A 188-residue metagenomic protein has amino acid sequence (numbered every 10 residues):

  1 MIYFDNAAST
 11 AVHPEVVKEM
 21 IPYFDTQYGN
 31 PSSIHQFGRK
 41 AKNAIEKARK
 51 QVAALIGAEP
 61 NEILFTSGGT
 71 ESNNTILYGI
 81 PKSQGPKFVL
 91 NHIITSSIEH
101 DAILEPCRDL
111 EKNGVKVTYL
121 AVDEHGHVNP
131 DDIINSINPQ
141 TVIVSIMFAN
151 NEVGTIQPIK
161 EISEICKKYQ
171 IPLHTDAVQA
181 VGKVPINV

Functional and structural regions predicted by a protein language model:
M1-V188: Pyridoxal 5′-phosphate
